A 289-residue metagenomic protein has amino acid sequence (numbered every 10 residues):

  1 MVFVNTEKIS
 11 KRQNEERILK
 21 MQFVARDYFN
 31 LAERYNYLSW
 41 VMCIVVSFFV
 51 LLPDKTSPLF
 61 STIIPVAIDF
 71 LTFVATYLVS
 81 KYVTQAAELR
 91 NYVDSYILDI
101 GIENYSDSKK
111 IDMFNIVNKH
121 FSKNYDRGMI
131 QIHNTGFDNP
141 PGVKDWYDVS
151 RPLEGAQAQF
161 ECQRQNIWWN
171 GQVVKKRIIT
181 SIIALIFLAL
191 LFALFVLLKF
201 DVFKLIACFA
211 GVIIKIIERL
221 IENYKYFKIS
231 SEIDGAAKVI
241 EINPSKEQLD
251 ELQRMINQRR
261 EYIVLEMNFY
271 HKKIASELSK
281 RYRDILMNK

Functional and structural regions predicted by a protein language model:
V2-A32, Y77-T180, Y224-Y226, E232-K289: Conserved non-transmembrane functional hotspots
F29-V83, K175-E232: Alpha-helical transmembrane segments and their immediate juxtamembrane boundary regions in integral membrane proteins
